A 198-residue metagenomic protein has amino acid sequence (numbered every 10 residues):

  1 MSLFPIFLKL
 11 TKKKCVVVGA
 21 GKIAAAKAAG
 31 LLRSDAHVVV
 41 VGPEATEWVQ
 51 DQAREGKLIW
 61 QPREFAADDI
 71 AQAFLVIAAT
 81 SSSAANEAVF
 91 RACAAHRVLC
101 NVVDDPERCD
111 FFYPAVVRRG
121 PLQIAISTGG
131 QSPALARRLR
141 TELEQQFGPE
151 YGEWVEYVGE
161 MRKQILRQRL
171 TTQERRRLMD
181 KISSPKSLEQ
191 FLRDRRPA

Functional and structural regions predicted by a protein language model:
M1-A53: Hydrophobic, well-ordered beta-alpha structural blocks that scaffold small-molecule cofactor pockets
K22-I23, S83-A84, G130: Residue-level detector of alpha-helix initiation sites
G42, W60-E64, D104: Short loop/edge segments at beta-strand edges and connector loops that shape dinucleotide/nucleotide cofactor-binding
D51-A71: Glycine-rich, highly charged phosphate/nucleotide-binding loops
L75-T80, N86-Y113: ADP-ribose/adenylate-binding Rossmann-like module
V102-G152: E1/E1-like adenylate-forming module used to activate ubiquitin-like modifiers and sulfur-carrier proteins
G130-A198: An accessory alpha-helical subdomain
